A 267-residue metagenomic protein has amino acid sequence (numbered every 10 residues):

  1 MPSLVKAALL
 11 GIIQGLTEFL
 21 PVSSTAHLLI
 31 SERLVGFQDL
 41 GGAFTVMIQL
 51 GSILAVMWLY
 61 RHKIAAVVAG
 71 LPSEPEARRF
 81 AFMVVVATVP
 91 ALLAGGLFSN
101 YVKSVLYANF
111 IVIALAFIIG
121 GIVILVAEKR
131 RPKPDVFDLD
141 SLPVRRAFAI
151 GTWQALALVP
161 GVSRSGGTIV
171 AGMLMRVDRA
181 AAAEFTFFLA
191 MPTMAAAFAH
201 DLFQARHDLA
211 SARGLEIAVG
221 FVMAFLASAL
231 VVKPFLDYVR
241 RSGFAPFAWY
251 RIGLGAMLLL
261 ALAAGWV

Functional and structural regions predicted by a protein language model:
M1-V267: Multi-pass membrane proteins that catalyze or facilitate reactions on polyprenyl-/lipid-phosphate substrates and their
